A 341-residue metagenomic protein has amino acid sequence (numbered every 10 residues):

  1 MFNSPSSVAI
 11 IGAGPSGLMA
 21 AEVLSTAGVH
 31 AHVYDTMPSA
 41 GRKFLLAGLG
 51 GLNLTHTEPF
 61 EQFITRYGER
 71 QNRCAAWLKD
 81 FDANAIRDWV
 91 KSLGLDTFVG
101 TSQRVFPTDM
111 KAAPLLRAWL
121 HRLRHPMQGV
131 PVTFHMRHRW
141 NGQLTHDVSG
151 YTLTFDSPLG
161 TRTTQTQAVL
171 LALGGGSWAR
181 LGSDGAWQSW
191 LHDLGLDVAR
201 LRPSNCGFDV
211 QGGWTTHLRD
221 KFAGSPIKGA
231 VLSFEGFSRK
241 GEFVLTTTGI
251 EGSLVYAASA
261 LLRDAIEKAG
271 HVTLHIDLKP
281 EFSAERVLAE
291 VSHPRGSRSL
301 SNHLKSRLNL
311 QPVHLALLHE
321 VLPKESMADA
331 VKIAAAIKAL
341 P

Functional and structural regions predicted by a protein language model:
S4-S6, P158-A168, R239-K240: Core beta-strand elements of the Rossmann-like FAD/NAD(P) dinucleotide-binding domain in flavoenzyme oxidoreductases
S6-V33: N-terminal Rossmann-like FAD-binding beta1-loop-alpha1 element of flavoenzymes
I11, Y34, W140, T164-S177 (+2 more regions): Short hydrophobic core segments
S25-L49: Glycine-rich FAD pyrophosphate-binding loop
T26-A27, S39, F60-Q62, K79 (+6 more regions): Residue-level recognition of phosphate/Mg2+-coordinating polar/acidic sites in nucleotide-handling active sites
C74-D82, T101-H121, W178-S183, D209-G213 (+1 more regions): Short beta-strand to alpha-helix junction loop
M136-S149: A conserved short coil-to-beta-strand element within the FAD-binding core of flavoproteins
A168-G212: Glycine-rich loop(s) and the adjacent beta-strand/alpha-helix scaffold that form part
